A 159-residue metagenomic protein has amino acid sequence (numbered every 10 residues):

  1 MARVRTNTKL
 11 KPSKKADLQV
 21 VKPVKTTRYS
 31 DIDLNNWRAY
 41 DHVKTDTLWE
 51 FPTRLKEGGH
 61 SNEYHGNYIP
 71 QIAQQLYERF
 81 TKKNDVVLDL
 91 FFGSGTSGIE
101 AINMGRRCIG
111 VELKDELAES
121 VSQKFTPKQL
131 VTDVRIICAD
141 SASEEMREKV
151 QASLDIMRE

Functional and structural regions predicted by a protein language model:
A2-E159: Class I S-adenosyl-L-methionine-dependent methyltransferase catalytic core
